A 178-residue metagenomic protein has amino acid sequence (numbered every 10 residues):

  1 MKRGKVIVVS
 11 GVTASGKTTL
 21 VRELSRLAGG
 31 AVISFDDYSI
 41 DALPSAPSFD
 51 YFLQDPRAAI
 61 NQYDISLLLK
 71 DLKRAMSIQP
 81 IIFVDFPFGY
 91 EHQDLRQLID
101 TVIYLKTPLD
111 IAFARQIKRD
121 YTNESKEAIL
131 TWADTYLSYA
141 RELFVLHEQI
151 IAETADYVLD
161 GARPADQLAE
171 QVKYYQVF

Functional and structural regions predicted by a protein language model:
V9: Hydrophobic anchor at the beta1->P-loop junction of P-loop NTPases
V12: P-loop (Walker A) phosphate-binding loop of NTP-binding proteins
S15: ATP-binding Walker
T18: Walker A/P-loop
A31-I40, P44-V84: Conserved nucleotide-sensing/catalytic segment adjacent to the nucleotide-binding pocket in NTP-handling enzymes
I82, T101-Y104, V158-L159: Short, well-ordered beta-strand core segments
E91, S125-Q171: Small-molecule kinase domains that catalyze NTP-dependent phosphoryl transfer to phosphate-bearing small molecules
L98-R119: Conserved phosphate-donor/acceptor-positioning beta-strand/loop module used by diverse small-molecule
